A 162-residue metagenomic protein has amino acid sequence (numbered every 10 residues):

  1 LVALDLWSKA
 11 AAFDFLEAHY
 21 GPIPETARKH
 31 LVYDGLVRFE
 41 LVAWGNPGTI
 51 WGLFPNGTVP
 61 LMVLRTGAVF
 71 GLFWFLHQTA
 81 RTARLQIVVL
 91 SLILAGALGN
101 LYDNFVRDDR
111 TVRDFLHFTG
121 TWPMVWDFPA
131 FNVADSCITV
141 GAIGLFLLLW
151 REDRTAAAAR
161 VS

Functional and structural regions predicted by a protein language model:
L1-S162: Alpha-helical transmembrane bundles and membrane-interface segments of multipass inner-membrane proteins
